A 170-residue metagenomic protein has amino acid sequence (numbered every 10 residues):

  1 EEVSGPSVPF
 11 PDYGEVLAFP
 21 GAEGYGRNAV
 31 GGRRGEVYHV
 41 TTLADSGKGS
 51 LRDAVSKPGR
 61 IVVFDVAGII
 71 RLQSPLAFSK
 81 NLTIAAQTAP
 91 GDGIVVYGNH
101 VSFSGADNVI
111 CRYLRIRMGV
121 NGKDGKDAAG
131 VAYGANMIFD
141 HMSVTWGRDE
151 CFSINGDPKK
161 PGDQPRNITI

Functional and structural regions predicted by a protein language model:
E1-S4: Bacterial Sec-dependent signal peptides at the C-terminal "C-region" and cleavage site
D12: N-terminal cationic and glycine-rich segments that engage phosphates or anionic surfaces
L17-V62: Acidic Gly/Asp/Thr-rich repetitive segments characteristic of extracellular carbohydrate-active and adhesion proteins
T41, A85, D140, S153: Residue-level detector of conserved, well-ordered beta-strand and adjacent loop positions that form binding/recognition
R52-P58, I69-A85, D92-R112, M118-G134 (+1 more regions): Extracellular beta-strand-rich solenoid/capping regions of secreted or surface-exposed proteins that bind or remodel
G134-G147: Hydrophobic alpha-helical segments and helix pairs
C151-I170: Solenoidal tandem-repeat scaffolds enriched in leucines and small polar residues
